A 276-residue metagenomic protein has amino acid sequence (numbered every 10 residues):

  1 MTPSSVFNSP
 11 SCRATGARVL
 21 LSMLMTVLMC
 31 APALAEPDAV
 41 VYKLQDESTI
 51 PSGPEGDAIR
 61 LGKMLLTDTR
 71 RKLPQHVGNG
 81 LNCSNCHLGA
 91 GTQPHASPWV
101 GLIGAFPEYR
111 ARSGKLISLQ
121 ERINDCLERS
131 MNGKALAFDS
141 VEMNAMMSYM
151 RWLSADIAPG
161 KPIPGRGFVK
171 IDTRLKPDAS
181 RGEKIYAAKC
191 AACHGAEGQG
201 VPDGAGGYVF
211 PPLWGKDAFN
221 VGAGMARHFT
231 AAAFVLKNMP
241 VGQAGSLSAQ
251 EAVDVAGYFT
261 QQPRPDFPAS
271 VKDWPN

Functional and structural regions predicted by a protein language model:
M1-T15: N-terminal secretory signal peptides that target proteins for export/translocation
R18-A31: Bacterial N-terminal signal peptides
A33-P37: Boundary at the C-terminal end of the N-terminal hydrophobic targeting segment
V40-Q75, S154-Y186, V201-P202: Electrostatic cytochrome c docking/interface patches
P54-L61, L65, Q93-L136, M146 (+1 more regions): Extracytoplasmic electron-transfer domains, predominantly the class I c-type cytochrome c fold
G62, G80-A90, M146, G182-G198 (+1 more regions): The canonical Cys-X-X-Cys-His
I117-K184: Extended surface/linker regions that mediate inter-domain or inter-protein docking in multi-component redox
V271-N276: Conserved non-transmembrane functional hotspots
